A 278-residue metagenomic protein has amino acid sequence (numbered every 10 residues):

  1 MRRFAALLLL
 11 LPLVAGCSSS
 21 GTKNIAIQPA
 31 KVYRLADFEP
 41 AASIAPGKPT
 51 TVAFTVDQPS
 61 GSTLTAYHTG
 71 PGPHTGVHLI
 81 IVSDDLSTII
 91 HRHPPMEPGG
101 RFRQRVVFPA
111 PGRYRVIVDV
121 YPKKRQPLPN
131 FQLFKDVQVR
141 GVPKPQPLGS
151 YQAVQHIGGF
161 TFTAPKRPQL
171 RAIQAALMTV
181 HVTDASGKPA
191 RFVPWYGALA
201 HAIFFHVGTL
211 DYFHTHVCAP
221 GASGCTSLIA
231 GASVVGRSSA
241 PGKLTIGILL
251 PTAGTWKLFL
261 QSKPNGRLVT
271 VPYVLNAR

Functional and structural regions predicted by a protein language model:
M1-L7: Bacterial N-terminal signal peptides that target proteins for export
L13-G16: C-terminal motif of bacterial Sec signal peptides marking the signal peptidase cleavage site
S18-R278: N-terminal soluble domains immediately following signal/targeting peptides that reside in extracytoplasmic
